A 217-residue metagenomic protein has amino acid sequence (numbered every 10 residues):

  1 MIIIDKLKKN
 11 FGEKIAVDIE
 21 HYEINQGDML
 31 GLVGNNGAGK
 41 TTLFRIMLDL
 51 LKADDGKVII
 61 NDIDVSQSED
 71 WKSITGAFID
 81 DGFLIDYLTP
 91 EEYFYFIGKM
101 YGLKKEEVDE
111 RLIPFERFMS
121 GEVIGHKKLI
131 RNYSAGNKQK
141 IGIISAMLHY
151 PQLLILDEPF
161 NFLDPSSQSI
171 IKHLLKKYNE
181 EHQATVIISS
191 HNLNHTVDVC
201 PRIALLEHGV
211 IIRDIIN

Functional and structural regions predicted by a protein language model:
I2, V17-D18, K72: Conserved structural motif at the start of ABC-family nucleotide-binding domains
V33-N35: The feature captures the beta-strand-to-loop junction immediately N-terminal to the Walker
L48: Helix-to-loop junction immediately C-terminal to a conserved catalytic motif
G56-W71: Conserved ABC transporter NBD signature motif
L148-Q152: A short, proline-enriched helix->beta-strand linker immediately N-terminal to the Walker B motif in ABC-type P-loop
L154-E158: Catalytic Walker B motif of ABC-type/P-loop ATPase nucleotide-binding domains
P165-S167: Helix N-cap at the start of a conserved alpha-helix in ABC-type nucleotide-binding domains
S189-H191: H-loop/switch region of ABC-family ATPase nucleotide-binding domains
